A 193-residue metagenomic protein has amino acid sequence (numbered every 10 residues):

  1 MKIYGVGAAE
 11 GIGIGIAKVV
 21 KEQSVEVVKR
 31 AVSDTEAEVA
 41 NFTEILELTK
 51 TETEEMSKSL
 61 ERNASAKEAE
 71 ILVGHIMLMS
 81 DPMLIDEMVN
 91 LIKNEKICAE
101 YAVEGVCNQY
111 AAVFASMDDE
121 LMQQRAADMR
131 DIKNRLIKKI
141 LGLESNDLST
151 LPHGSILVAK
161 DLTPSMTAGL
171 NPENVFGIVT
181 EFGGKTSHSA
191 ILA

Functional and structural regions predicted by a protein language model:
M1-L192: Non-catalytic, soluble scaffold/interaction modules
